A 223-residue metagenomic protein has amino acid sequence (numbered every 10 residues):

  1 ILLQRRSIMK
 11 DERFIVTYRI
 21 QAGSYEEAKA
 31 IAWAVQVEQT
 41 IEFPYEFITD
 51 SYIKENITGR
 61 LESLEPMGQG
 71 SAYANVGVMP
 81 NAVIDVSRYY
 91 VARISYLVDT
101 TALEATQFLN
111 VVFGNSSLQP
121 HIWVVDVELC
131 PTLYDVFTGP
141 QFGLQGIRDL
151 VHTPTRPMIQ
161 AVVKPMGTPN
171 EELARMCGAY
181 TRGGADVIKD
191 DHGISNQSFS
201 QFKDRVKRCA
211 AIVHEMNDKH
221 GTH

Functional and structural regions predicted by a protein language model:
Q4-G70: Short Lys/Arg-enriched alpha/beta "domain-start" segment
F14, G139-T168: N-terminal small/glycine-rich loop or linker at the start of catalytic domains across soluble metabolic enzymes
I15-T17, Y89-R93, M158-V162, D186-K189 (+1 more regions): Structural preference for beta-strand elements that scaffold enzyme active sites
Y18-E26, R156-A174, H223: Active-site mouth loops of central-metabolism enzymes
Q39-T40, S200-H223: Alpha-helix-loop-beta-strand connector modules within alpha/beta enzyme cores
F43-E46, D50-F142: Phosphate-/polyanion-interacting regions in eukaryotic proteins
Y180: Conserved, mostly hydrophobic/aromatic
A185-K207: Glycine-rich, proline-tolerant flexible connector loops at the mouths of alpha/beta enzymes
